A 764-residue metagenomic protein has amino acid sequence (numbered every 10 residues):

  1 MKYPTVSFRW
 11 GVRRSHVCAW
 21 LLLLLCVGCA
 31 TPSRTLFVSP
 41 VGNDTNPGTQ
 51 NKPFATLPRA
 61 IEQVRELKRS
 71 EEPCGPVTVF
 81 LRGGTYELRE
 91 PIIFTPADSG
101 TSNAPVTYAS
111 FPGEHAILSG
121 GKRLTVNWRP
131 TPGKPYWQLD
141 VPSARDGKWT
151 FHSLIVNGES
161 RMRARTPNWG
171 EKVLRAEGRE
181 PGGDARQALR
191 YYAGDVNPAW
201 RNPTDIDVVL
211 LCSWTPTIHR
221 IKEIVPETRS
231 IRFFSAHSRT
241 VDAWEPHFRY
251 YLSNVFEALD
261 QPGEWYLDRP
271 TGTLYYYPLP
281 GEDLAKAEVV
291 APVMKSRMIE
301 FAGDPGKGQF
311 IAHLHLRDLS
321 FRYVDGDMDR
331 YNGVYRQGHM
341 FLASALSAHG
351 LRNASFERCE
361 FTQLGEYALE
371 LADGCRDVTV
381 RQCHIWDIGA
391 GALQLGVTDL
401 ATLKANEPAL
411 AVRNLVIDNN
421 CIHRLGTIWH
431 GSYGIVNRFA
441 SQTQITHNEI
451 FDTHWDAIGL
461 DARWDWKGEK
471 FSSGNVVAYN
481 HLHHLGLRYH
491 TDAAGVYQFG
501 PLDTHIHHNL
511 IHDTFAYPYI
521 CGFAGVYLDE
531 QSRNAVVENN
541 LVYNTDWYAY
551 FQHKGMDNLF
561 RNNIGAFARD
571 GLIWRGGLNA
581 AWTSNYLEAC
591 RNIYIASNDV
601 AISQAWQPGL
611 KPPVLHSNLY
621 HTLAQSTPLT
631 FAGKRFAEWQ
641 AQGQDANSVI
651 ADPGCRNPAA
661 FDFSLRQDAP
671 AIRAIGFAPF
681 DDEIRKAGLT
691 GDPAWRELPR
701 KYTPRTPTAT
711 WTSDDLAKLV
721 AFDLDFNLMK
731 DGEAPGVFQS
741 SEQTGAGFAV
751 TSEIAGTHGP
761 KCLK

Functional and structural regions predicted by a protein language model:
M1-R13: N-terminal secretory signal peptides that target proteins for export/translocation
H16-G28: Bacterial N-terminal signal peptides
V27-T35: Bacterial Sec-dependent signal peptides at the C-terminal "C-region" and cleavage site
F37-E360, A401-E407, A641-A651, F661-K718: Extracellular polysaccharide-degrading/modifying enzymes targeting complex plant/algal/animal polysaccharides
V38, Y108, L118, L393 (+6 more regions): Bulky hydrophobic/aromatic "packing anchor" residues in well-ordered structure
P40-D44, D725-A734: Short polar catalytic/cofactor-binding loops
P91-I93, T101, I299, G326-A348 (+4 more regions): Glycine- and acidic/polar-rich repeat regions and solenoidal domains
M729-L763: Extracellular glycan-recognition surfaces and repeat-rich motifs
